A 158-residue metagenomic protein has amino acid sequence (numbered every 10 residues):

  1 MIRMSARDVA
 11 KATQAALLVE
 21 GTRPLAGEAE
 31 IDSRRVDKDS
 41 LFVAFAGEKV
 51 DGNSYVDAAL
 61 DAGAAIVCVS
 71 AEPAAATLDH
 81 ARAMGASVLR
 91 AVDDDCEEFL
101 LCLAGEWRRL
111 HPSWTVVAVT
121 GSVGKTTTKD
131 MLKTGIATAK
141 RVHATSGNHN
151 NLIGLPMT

Functional and structural regions predicted by a protein language model:
M1-C102, E106: N-terminal leader/targeting and accessory segments in enzymes
C96-T158: Phosphate-binding loop of NTP-binding sites
